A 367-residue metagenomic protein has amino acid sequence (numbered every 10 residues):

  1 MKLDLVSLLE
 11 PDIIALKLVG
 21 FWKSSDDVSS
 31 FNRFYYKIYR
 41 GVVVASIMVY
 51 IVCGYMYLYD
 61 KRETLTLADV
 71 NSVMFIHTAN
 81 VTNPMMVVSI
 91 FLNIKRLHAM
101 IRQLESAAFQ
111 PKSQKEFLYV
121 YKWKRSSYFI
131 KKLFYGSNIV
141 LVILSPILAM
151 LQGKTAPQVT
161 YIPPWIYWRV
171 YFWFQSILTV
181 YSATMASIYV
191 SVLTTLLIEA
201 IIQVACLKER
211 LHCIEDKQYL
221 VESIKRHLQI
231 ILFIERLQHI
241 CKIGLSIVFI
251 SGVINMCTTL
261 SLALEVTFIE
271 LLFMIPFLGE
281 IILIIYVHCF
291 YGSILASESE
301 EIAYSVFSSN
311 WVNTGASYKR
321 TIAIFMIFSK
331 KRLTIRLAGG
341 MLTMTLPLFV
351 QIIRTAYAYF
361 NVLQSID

Functional and structural regions predicted by a protein language model:
K2-M74, Q103-V192, L196-L197, I202-Q218 (+3 more regions): Helix-loop-helix junctions within predominantly alpha-helical proteins
D69-I90: Transmembrane alpha-helix/interfacial motif
M86-L104, V190-I201, I285-S308: Inner-leaflet juxtamembrane helices
R102, S145, E209, Y304 (+3 more regions): Generic alpha-helical structural context detector
S187-V190, I202, C206-C289, I294-L295 (+1 more regions): Multipass alpha-helical transmembrane domains of eukaryotic endomembrane proteins
T334-I366: Long, intrinsically disordered, low-complexity Ser/Thr/Pro-rich regulatory/activation regions of nuclear proteins
